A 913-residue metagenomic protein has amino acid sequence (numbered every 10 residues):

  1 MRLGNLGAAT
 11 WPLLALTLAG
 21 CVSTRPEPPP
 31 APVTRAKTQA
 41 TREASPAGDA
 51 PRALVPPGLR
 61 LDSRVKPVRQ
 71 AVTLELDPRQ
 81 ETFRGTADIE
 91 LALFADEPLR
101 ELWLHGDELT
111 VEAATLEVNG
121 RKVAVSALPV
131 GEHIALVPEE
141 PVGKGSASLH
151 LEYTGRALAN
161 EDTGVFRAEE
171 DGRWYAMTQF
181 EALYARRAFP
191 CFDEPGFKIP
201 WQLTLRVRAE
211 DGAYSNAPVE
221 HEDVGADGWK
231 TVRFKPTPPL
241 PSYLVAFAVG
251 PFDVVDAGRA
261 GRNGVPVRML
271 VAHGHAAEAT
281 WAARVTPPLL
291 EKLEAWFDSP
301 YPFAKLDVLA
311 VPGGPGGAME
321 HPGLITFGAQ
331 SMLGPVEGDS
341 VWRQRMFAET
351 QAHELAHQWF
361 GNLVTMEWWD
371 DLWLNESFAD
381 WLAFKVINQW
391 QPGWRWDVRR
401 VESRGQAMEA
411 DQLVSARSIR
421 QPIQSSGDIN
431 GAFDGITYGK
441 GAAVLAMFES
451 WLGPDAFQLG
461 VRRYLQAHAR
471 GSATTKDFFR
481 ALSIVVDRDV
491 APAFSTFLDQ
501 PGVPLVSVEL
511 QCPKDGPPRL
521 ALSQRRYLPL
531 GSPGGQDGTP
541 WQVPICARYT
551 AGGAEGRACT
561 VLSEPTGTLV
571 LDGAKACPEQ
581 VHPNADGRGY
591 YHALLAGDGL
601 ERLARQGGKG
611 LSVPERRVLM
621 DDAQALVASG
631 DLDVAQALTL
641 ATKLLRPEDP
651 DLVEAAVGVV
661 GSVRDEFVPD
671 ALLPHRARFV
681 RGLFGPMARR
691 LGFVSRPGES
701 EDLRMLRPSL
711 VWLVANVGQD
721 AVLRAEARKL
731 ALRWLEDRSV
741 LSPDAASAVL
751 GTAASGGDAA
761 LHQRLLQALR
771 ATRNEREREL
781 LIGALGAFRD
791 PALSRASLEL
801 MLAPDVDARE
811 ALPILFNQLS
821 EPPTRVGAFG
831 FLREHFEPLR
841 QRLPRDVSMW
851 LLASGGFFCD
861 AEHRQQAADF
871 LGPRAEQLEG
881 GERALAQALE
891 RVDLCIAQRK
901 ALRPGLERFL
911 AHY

Functional and structural regions predicted by a protein language model:
A9-G20: Bacterial N-terminal signal peptides
C21-R84, D171-Y175, P195, A491: N-terminal, polar/Ser/Thr-rich
R25-Q39, F234, R262-P533, S662 (+4 more regions): Hydrophobic alpha-helical and helix-loop surface patches within well-folded domains that function as non-catalytic
D88-E108, Q202-R208, S523-C546: Surface-exposed beta-strand/loop patches in extracellular or lumenal glycoproteins
L102, D107-E170, D227-G228, T566-A576: A surface-exposed beta-strand-loop module
E112-E117, V490-A491, P501-N584: Beta-strand-rich binding/interaction modules
H150-D256, A279-W281, Y591, V613-D621: Extended, low-hydrophobicity, Ser/Thr/Pro/Gly-biased non-transmembrane segments
R404-G405, A521, G535, T550 (+2 more regions): Long, ordered, helix-rich scaffold segments
